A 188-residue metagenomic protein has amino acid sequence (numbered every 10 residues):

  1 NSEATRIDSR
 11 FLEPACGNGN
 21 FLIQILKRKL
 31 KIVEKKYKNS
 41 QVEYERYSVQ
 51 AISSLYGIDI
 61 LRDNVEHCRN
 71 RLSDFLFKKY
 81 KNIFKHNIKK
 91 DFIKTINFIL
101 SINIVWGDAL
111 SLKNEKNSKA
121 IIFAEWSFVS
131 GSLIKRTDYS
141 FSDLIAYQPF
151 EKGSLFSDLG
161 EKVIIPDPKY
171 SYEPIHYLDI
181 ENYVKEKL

Functional and structural regions predicted by a protein language model:
N1-L188: SAM-dependent methyltransferase catalytic region
